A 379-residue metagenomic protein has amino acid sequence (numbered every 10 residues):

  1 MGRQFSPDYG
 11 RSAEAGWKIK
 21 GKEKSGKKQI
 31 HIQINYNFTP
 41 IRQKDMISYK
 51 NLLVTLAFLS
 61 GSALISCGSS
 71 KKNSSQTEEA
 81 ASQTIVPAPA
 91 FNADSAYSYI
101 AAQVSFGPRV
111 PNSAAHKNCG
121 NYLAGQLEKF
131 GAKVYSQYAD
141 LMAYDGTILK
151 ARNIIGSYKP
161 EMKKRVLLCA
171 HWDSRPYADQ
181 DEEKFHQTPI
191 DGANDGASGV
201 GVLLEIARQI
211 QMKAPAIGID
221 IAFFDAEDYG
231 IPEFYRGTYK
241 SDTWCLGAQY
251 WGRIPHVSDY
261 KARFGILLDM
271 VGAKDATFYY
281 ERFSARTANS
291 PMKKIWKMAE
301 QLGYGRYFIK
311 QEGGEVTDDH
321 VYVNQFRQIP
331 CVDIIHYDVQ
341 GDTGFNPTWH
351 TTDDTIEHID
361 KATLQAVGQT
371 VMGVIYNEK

Functional and structural regions predicted by a protein language model:
A63-S66: C-terminal motif of bacterial Sec signal peptides marking the signal peptidase cleavage site
G68-K71: Bacterial signal peptide processing site
S75, E79-C119, F130, T343-H358: N-terminal capping segment at the start of a domain
T84-A90, S105-A114, M142-Y144, F185-G196 (+5 more regions): Second-shell loop/turn segments in exported
P108-E161: A non-catalytic alpha/beta surface segment that caps or lines the substrate-entry region of metallo-dependent hydrolase
I148, F264, V271-K379: Active-site-adjacent substrate-binding region of metalloamidase/peptidase-like peptide-processing proteins
T188-T287, D319: Acidic/histidine-rich catalytic neighborhood of metal-dependent amide-processing enzymes
